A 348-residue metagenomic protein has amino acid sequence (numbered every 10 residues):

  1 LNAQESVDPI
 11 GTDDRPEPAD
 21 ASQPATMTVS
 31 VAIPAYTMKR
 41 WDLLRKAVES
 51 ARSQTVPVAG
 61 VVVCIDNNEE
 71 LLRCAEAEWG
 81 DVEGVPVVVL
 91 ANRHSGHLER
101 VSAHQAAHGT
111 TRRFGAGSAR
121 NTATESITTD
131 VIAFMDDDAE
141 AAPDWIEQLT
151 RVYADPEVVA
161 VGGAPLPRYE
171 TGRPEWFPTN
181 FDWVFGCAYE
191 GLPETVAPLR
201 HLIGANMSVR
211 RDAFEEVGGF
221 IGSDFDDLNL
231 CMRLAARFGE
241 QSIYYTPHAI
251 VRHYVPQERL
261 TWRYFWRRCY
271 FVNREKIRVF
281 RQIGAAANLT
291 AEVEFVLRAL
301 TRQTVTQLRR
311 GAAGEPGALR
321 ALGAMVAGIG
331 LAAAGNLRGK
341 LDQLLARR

Functional and structural regions predicted by a protein language model:
L1-S50: N-proximal low-complexity "stem/linker" segments adjacent to membrane-targeting elements
E49-V58: Short, acidic, metal-binding catalytic loop of nucleotide-sugar glycosyltransferases
R93-I127: Glycine-rich, basic loop-to-helix element that forms the pyrophosphate-binding segment of sugar-nucleotide handling
I132: Short aromatic/hydrophobic "clamp" motif used to bind/position activated sugar donors
D144-F177: Conserved donor NDP-sugar-binding/catalytic core segment of glycosyltransferases
T179-L199: Short, flexible, basic/aromatic active-site loop/helix in glycosyltransferases
M207, A213-V217, S223-A249: A short, conserved alpha-helix in the catalytic core of glycosyltransferases
R268-F271, A285-R348: Non-catalytic, C-terminal membrane-associated alpha-helical segments of glycosyltransferases
